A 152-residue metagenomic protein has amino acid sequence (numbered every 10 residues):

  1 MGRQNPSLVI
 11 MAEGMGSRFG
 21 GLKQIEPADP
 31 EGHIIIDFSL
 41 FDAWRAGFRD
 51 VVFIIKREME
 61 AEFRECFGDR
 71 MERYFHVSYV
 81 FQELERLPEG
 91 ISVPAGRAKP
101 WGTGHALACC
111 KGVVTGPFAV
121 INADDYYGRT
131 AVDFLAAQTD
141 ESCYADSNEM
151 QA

Functional and structural regions predicted by a protein language model:
M1-G2, Q151: Polar low-complexity intrinsically disordered regions
G2-G68, V77, G116: N-terminal glycine-rich phosphate-binding loop and ensuing alpha1 helix
I25-D29, M71, L135-T139: Glycine-rich, phosphate-binding/catalytic loops in enzymes
Y74-H76, F81-A152: Conserved beta-loop-beta/alpha segment of the NTase-like Rossmann-fold superfamily that binds/positions NTPs
